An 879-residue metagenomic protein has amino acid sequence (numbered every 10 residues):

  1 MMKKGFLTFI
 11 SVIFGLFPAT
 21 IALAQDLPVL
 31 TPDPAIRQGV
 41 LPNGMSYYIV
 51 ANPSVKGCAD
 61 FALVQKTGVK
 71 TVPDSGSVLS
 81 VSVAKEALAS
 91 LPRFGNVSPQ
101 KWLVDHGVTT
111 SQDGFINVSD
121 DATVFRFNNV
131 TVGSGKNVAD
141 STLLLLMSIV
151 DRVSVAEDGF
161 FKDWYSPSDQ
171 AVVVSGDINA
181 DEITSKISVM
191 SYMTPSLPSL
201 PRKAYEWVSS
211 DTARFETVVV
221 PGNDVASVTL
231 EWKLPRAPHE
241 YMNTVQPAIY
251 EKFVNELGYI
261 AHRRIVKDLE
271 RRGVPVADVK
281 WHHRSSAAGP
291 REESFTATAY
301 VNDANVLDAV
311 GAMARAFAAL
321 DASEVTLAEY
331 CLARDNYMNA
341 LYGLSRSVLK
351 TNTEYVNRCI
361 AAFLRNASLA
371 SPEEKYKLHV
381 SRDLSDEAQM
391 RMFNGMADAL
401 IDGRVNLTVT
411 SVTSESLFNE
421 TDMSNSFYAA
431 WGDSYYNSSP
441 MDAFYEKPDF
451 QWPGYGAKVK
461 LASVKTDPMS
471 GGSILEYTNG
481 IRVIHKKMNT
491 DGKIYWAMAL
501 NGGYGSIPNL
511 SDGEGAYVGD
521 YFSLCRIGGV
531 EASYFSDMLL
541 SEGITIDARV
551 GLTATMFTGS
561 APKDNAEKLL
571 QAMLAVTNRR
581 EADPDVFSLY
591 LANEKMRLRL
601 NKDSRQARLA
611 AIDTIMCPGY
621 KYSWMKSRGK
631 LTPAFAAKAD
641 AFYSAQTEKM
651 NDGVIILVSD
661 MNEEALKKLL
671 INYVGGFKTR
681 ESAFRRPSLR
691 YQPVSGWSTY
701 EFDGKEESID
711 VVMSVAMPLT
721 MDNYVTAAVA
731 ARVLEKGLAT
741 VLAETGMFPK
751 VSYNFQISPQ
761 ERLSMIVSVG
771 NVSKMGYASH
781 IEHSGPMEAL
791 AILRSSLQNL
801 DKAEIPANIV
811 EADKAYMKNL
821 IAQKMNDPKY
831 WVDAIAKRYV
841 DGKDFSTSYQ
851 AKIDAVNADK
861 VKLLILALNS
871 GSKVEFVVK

Functional and structural regions predicted by a protein language model:
M1-G5: Positively charged n-region of N-terminal signal peptides that target proteins for export
T8-A19: Bacterial N-terminal signal peptides
A24-A51, A171, N179-R263, K267 (+7 more regions): Proteolytic maturation boundary segments
V50, V55-K85, N96-D151, A156-K162 (+13 more regions): M16 family metallopeptidases and their MPP-like homologs
P633-A645: A small/polar active-site loop signature that marks catalytic segments
V729-A731, A743: C-terminal accessory/interaction regions of large nucleic acid-associated machines
L734-L738: Short Ser/Thr-interspersed hydrophobic loop/turn segments at strand-loop and sheet-helix junctions that line or gate
